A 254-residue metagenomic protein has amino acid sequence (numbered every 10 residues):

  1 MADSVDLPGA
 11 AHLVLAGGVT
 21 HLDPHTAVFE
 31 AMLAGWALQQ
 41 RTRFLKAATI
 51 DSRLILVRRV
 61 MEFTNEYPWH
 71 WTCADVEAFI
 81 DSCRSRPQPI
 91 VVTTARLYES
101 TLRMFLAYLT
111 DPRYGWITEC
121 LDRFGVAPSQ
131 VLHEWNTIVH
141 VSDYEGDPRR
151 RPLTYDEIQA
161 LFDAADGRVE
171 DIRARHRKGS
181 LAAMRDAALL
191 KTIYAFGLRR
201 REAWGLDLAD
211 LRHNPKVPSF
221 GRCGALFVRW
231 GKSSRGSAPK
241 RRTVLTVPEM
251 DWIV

Functional and structural regions predicted by a protein language model:
M1-V254: Conserved catalytic core of the tyrosine transesterase superfamily
